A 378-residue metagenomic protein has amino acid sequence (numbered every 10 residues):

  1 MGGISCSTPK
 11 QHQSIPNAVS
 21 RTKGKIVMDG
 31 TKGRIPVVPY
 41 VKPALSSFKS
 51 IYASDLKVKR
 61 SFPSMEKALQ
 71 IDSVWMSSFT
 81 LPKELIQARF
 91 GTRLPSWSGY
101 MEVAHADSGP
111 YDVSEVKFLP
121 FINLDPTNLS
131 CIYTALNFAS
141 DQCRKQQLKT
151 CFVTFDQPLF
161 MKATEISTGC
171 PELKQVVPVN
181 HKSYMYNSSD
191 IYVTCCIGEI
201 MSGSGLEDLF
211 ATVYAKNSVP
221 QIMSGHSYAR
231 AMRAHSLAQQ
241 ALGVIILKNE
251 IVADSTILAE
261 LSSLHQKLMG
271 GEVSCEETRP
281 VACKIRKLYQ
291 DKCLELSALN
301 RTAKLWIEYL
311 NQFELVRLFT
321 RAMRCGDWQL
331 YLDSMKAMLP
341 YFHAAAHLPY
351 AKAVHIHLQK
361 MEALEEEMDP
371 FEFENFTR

Functional and structural regions predicted by a protein language model:
M1-R378: Buried hydrophobic core signal strongest for RNase H-like alpha/beta domains in large, well-folded nucleic-acid enzymes
